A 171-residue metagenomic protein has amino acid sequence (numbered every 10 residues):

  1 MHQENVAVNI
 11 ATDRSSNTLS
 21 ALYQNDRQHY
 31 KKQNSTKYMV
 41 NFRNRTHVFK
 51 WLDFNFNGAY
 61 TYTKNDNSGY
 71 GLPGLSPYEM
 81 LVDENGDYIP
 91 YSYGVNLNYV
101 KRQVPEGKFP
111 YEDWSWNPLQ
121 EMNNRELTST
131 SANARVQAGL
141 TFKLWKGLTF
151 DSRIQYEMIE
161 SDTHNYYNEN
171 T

Functional and structural regions predicted by a protein language model:
M1, Q28-S35, M39, R43-N133 (+2 more regions): Surface-exposed loop/interface segments of Gram-negative outer-membrane beta-barrel transport/assembly proteins
M1-A7, S20-Y30: Short strand-turn segments of transmembrane beta-barrel domains in outer membranes, especially the first one or two
V6, V40-F42, V136-A138: Membrane-embedded beta-strands of outer-membrane beta-barrel proteins, especially the hydrophobic/small aromatic
V6-A7, G139-G147: Extended amphipathic secondary-structure runs
T12-D13, H47-F49, K143-W145: Outer-membrane beta-barrel channels and translocator barrels
T12-S15, Q24: Short connector loops/turns at beta-strand edges and beta->alpha or beta->beta junctions
T18-S20, N55: Periplasmic plug
Q137-F142, Y156-M158: Alpha-helical support elements that line or immediately flank enzyme active sites and cofactor-binding pockets
